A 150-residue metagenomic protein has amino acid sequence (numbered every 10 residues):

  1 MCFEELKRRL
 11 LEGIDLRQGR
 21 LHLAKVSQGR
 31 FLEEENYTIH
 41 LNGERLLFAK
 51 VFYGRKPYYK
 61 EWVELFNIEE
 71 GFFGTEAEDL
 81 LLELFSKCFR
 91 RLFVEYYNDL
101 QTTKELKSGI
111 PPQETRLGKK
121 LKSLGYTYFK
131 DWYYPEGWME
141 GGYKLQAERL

Functional and structural regions predicted by a protein language model:
M1-F73, K87-L150: Non-catalytic substrate-recognition and accessory regions of acyl/acetyltransferase enzymes
F72-L80: A short glycine-leucine-enriched loop at secondary-structure breakpoints that most characteristically corresponds
